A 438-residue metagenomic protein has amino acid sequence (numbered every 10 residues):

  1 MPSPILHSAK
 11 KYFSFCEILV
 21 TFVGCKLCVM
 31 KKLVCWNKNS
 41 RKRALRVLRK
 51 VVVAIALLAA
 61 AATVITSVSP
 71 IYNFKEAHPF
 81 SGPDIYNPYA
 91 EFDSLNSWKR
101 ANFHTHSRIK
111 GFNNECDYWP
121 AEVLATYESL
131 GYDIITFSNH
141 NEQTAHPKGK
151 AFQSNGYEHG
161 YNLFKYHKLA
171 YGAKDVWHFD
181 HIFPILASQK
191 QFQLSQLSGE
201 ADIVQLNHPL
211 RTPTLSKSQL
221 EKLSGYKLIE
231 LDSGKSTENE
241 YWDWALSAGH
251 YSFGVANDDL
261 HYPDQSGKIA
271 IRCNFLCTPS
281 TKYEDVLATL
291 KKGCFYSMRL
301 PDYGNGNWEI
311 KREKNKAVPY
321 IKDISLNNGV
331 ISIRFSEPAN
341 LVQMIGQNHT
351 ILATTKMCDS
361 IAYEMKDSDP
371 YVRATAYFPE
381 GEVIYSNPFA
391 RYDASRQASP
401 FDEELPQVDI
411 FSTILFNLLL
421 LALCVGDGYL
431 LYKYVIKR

Functional and structural regions predicted by a protein language model:
M1-V29: N-terminal amphipathic/basic-hydrophobic helices that include classical n-h-c signal peptides and signal-anchor
P4, A9, F15, K38-R41 (+2 more regions): Compositionally biased regions
P4-L6, R211, I321, A376: Intrinsically disordered, low-complexity segments enriched in proline/serine/threonine
I5-S8, F15, I65, S97 (+1 more regions): Short linear sequence motifs
E17-I18, A56-L57, G111: Enrichment for repetitive, rod-forming helical segments
T21-G24, V29-S94, P263-R438: C-terminal functional module detector
T63-S224, E230-A248, S252, N257-Q265 (+2 more regions): A metal-dependent hydrolase metal-coordination microenvironment
K227-L228, G304: Catalytic pocket-lining loop regions of alpha/beta-barrel enzymes, especially the amidohydrolase/enolase/GH5 lineages
